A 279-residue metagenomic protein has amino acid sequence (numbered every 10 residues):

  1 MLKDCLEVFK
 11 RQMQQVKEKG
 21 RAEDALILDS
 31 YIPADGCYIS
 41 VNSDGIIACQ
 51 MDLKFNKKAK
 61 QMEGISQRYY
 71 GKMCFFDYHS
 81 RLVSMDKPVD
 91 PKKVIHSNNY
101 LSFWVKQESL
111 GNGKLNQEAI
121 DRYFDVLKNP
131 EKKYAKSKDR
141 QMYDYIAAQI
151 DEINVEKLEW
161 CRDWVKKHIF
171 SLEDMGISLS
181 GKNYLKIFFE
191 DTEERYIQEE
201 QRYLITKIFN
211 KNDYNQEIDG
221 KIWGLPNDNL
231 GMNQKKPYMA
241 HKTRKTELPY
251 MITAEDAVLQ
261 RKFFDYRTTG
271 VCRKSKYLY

Functional and structural regions predicted by a protein language model:
M1-I208: Conserved small-residue
F209-D213: Short, mixed-charge, low-aromatic patches
Y214-I222, G231-Y279: Domain-exit/linker segments immediately C-terminal to small folded modules
L225-N227: Primary mode marks residue(s) on the alpha4-beta5-alpha5 output face of response regulator receiver
